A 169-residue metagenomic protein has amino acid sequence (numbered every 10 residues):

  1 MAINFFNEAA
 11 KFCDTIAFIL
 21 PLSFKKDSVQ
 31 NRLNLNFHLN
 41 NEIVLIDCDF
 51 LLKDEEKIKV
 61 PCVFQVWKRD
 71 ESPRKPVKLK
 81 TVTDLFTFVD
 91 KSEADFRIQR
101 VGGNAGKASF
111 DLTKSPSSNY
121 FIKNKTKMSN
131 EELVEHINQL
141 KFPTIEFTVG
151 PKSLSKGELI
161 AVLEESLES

Functional and structural regions predicted by a protein language model:
M1-S169: Class I S-adenosyl-L-methionine-dependent methyltransferase catalytic core
